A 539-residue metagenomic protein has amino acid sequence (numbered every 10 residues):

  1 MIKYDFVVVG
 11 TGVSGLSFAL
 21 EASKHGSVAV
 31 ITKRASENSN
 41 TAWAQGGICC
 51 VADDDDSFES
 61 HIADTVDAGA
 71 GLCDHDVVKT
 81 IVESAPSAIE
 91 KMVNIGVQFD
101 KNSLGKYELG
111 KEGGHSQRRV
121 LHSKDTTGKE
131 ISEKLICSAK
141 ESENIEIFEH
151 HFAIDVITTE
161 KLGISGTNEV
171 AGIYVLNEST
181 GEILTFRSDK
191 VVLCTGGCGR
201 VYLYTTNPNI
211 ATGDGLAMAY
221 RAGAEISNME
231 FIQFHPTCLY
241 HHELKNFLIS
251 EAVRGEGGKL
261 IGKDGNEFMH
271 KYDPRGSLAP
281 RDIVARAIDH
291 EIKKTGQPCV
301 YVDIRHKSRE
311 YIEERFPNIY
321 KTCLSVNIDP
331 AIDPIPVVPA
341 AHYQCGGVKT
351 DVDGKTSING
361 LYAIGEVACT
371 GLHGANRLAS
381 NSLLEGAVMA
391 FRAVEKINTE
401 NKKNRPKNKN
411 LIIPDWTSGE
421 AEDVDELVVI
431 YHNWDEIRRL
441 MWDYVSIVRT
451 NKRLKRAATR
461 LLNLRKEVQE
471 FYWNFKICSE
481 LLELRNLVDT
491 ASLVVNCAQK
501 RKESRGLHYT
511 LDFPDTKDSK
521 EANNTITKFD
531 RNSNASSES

Functional and structural regions predicted by a protein language model:
M1-Y4, E21, A35-S36, A44 (+8 more regions): Glycine- and aromatic-enriched mobile tails/lids
F6-V30: N-terminal Rossmann-like FAD-binding beta1-loop-alpha1 element of flavoenzymes
K24-Q45, D54: Glycine-rich FAD pyrophosphate-binding loop
S36, M218, A224-I335, K396-K402: An anion/pyrophosphate-binding glycine-rich loop and adjacent beta-alpha core in soluble alpha-beta enzymes
C50-I81: Glycine-rich active-site loop/strand segments that organize a redox cofactor
C73-P86, R119-C137, F148, T205-G213 (+2 more regions): Short beta-strand to alpha-helix junction loop
N94-E182, R187, C194, C238-H241 (+1 more regions): Conserved redox-cofactor binding core of oxidoreductases
K190-F247, K294, N381-M389: Glycine-rich loop(s) and the adjacent beta-strand/alpha-helix scaffold that form part
